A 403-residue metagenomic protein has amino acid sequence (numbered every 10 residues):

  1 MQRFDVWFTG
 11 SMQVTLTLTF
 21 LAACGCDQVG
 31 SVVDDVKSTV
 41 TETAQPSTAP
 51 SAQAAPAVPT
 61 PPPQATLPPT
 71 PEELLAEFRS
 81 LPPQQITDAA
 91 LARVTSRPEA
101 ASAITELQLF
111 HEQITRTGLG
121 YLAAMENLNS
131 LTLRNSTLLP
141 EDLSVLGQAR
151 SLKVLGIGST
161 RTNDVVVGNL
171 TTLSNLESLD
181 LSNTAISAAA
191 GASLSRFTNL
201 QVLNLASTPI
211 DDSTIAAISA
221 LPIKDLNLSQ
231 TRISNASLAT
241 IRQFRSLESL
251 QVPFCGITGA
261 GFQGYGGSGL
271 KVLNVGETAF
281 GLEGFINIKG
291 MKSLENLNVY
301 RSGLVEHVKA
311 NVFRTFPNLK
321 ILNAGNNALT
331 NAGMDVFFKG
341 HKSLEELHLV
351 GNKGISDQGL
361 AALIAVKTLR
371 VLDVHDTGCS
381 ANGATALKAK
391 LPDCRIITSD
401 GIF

Functional and structural regions predicted by a protein language model:
M1-T9: N-terminal secretory signal peptides that target proteins for export/translocation
S11-A23: Bacterial N-terminal signal peptides
V14, L67-L75, T87, L91 (+2 more regions): Short amphipathic alpha-helical segments that mediate assembly, nucleic-acid/protein binding, or membrane association
G25-G30: Bacterial signal peptide processing site
D34-P83: Post-signal peptide N-terminal segment of mature Sec-exported envelope proteins
A76-A89, A103-Y121, N127-V145, S151-N169 (+11 more regions): Concave beta-strand-loop units of leucine-rich repeat
